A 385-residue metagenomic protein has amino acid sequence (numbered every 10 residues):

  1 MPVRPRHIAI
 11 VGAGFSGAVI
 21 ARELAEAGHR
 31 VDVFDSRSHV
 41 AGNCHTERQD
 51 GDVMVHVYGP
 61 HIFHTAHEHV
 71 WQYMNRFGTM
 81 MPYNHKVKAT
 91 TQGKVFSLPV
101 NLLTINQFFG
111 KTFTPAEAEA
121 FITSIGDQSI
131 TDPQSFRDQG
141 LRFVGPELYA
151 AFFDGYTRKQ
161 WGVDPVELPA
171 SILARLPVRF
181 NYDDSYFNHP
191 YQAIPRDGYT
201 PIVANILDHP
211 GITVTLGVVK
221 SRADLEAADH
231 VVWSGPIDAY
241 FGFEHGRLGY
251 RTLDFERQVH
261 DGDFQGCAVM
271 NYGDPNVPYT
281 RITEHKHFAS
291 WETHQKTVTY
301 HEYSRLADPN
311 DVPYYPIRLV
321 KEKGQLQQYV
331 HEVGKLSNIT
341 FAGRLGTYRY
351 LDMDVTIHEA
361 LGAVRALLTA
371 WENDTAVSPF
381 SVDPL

Functional and structural regions predicted by a protein language model:
R6-V33: N-terminal Rossmann-like FAD-binding beta1-loop-alpha1 element of flavoenzymes
G12, N84, V214-V218, G343: Short loop/edge segments at beta-strand edges and connector loops that shape dinucleotide/nucleotide cofactor-binding
A25-D50: Glycine-rich FAD pyrophosphate-binding loop
E47, G217, G249-V259, V330-L385: C-terminal lid/capping helical subdomain adjacent to the catalytic/cofactor pocket in oxidative enzymes
G51-D127: Dinucleotide-binding Rossmann-like beta1-alpha1 core, especially the glycine-rich loop that anchors the ADP
Q72-R76, L148, Q265, V277-T280: Structural/interface elements that position substrates and couple domains in central-metabolism enzymes
Q92-F96, L102-H230, S234, F241: Active-site/ligand-binding neighborhood in enzyme catalytic cores
V218-E332: Mid-domain catalytic core of redox enzymes that form a hydrophobic substrate pocket/lid adjacent to a catalytic redox
